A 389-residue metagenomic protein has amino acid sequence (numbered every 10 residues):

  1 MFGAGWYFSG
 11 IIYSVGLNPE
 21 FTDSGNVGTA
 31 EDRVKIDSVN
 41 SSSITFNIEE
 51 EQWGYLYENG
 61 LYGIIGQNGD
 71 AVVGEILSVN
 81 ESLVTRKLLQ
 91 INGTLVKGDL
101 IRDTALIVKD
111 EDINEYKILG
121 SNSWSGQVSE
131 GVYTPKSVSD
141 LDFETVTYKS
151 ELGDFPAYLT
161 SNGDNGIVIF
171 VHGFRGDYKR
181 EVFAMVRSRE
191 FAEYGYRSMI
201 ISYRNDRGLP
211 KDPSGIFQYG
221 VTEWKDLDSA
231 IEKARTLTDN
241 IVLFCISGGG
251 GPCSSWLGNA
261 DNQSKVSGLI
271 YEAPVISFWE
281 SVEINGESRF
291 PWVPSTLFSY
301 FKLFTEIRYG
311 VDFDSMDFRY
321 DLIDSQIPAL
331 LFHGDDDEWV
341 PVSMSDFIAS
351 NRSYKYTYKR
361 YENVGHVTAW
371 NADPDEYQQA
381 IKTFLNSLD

Functional and structural regions predicted by a protein language model:
I118-G163: N-terminal cap/lid segment of alpha/beta-hydrolase-fold proteins
E151-R204: Short, surface-exposed "cap/lid" segments of acyl-processing enzymes
I216-L237: Alpha/beta-hydrolase active-site loop
S255-V311: Hydrolase active-site cap/lid region
D324-Q326, L331-H333, D337: Short beta-strand/loop motif that positions the catalytic acidic residue of the alpha/beta-hydrolase fold
I327, P341-S350: Short alpha-helix in the alpha/beta-hydrolase fold that links the catalytic acid
D335-V340, V367-T368: Acidic catalytic loop of the alpha/beta-hydrolase fold
V364-P374: Catalytic histidine-centered segment of alpha/beta-hydrolase-like enzymes
